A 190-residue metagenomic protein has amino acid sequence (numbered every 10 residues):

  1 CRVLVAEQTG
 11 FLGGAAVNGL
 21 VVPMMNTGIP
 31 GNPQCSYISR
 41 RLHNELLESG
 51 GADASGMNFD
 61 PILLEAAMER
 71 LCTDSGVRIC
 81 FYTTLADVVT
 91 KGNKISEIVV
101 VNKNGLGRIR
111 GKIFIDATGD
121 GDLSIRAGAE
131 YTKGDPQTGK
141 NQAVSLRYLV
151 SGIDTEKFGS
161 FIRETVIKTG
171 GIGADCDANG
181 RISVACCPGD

Functional and structural regions predicted by a protein language model:
C1-R2, K112: Residues that mark the start of a beta-strand
R2, E7-D87, K91, Q142 (+1 more regions): Conserved N-terminal/central alpha/beta ligand/cofactor-binding core
G10-L12, A86-D87, G105, G121-D122 (+1 more regions): Solvent-exposed loop/turn segments at secondary-structure junctions within structured extracellular/periplasmic domains
G92-I98: Short, hydrophobic/aromatic-rich segments at coil-to-beta transitions
N93, T118, N141-S145: Short, solvent-exposed loop/turn segments at the edges of secondary structure
N102-I113, A117-T118: Core beta-strand elements of the Rossmann-like FAD/NAD(P) dinucleotide-binding domain in flavoenzyme oxidoreductases
L123-D190: Rossmann-like dinucleotide-binding core of oxidoreductases
